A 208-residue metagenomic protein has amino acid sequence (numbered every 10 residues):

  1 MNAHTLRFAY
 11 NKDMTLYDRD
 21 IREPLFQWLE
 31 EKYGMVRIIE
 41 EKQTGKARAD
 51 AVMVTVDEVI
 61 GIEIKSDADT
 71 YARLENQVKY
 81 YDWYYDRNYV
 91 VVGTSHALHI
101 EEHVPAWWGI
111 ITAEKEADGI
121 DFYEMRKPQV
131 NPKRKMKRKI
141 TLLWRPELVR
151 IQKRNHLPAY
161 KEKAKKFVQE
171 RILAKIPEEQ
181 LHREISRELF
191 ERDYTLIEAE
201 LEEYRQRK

Functional and structural regions predicted by a protein language model:
A3-T5: Long, low-complexity, serine/threonine/proline-rich intrinsically disordered regulatory regions in eukaryotic signaling
R7-A9, D13-V56, I60, R171: Active-site metal-binding core of divalent-cation-utilizing nuclease and nuclease-like domains
E40, E63, V90: Redox-cofactor binding/interface segments in oxidoreductases and associated redox assembly factors
G45, A68, A117: Residue-level detector of flexible, active-site-proximal loop/helix-junction positions within diverse enzyme catalytic
I60-D67: Active-site ExK catalytic segment of metal-dependent nucleases
D69-A113: Catalytic cores of nucleic-acid endonucleases
G109-K208: Non-catalytic C-terminal interaction segments of nucleic acid-processing enzymes
